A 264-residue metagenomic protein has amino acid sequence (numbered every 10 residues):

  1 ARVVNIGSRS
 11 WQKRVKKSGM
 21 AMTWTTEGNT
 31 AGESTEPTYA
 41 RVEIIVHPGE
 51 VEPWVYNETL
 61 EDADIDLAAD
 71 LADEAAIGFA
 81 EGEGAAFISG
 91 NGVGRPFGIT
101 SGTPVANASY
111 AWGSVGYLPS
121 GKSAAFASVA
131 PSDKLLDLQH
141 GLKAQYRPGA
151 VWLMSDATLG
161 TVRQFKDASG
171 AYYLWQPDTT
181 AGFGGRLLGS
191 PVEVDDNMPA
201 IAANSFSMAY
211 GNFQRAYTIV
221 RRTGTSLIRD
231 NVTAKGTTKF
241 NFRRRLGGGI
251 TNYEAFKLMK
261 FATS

Functional and structural regions predicted by a protein language model:
A1-V51, R95, S101, A255: Assembly/oligomerization interface modules of large self-assembling protein complexes
G7, Q12, G92-R244, K257: Extended oligomerization regions of viral-like shell subunits
A21-T25, D62-D64, T161-Q164, A202 (+1 more regions): Short helix/loop capping segments that flank catalytic or ligand/cofactor-binding pockets
V42-E61, T158, V162: Extended, low-charge hydrophobic alpha-helical regions
T59-D70: Inter-helical turn/loop segments and adjacent helix faces that build the functional surface of alpha-helical bundle
G78-G94: Long amphipathic alpha-helical segments
L246-S264: Structural signal for terminal/edge beta-strands and the immediately following C-terminal loop/tail that closes
